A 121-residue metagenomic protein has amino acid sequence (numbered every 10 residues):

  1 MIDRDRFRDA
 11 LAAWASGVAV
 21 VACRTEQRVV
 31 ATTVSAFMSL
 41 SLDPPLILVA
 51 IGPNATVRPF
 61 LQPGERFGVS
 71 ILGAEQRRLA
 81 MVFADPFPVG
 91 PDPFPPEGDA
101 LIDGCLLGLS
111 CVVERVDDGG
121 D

Functional and structural regions predicted by a protein language model:
M1-D121: Active-site-proximal mixed secondary-structure blocks
